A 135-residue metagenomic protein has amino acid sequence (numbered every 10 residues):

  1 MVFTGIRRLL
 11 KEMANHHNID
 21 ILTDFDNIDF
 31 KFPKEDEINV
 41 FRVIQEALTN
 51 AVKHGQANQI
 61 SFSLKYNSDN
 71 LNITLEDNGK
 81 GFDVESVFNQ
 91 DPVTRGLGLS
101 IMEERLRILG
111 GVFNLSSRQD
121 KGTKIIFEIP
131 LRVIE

Functional and structural regions predicted by a protein language model:
M1-E135: Coiled-coil dimerization/phosphotransfer module
